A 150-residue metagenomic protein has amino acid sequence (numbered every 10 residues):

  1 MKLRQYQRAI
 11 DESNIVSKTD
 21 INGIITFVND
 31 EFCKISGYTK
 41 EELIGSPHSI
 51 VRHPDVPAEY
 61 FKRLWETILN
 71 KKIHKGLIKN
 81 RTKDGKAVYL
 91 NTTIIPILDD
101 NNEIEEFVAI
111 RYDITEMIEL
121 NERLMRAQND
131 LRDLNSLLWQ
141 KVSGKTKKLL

Functional and structural regions predicted by a protein language model:
M1, E119-L150: Amphipathic alpha-helical coiled-coil "transmission" helices that mediate dimerization and conformational coupling
V16, G23-T26: Conserved hydrophobic beta-strand signature of PAS-family and PAS-like sensory domains
K18, E103-D113: PAS-family sensory domains
N29-F32, G85: N-terminal capping loop/helix in small sensory signaling domains highlighted by a polar->aromatic N-x2-3-F motif
F32-L43: PAS/PAS-like sensory domain cap-loop motif
I44-D55: PAS-family sensory/regulatory domains
K79-G85, L98-D99: PAS-family sensory domains
T92-I94, R111: Sensory-domain boundary capping and coupling elements
